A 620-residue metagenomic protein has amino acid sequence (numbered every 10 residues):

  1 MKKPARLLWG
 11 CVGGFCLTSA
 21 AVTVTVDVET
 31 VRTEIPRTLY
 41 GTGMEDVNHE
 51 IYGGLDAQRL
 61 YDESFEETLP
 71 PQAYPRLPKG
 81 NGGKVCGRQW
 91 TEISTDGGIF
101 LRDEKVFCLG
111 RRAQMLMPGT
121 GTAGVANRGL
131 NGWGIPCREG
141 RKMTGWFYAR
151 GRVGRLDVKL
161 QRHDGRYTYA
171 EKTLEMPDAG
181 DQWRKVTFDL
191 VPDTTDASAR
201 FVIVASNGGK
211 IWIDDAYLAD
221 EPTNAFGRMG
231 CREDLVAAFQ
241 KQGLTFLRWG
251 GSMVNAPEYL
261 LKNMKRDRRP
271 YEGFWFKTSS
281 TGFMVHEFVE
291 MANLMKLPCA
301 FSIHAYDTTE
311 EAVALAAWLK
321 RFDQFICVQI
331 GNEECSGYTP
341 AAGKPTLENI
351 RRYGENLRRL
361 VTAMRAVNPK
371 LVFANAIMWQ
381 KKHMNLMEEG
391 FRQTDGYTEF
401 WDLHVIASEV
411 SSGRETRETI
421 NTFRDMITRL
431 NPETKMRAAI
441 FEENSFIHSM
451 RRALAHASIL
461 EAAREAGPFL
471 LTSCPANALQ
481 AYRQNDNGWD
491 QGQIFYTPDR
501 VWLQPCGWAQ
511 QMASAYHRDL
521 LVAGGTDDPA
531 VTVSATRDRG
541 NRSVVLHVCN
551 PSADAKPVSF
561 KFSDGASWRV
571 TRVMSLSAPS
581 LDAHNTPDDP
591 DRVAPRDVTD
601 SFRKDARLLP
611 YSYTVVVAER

Functional and structural regions predicted by a protein language model:
L17, A21-T281, P298, S302 (+8 more regions): Extracellular and organelle-lumenal recognition/adhesion modules and their flexible linkers in secreted
T42, F147, G243, A292 (+5 more regions): Conserved, mostly hydrophobic/aromatic
D46-V47, M436-R542: Aromatic/acidic polysaccharide-binding cleft in carbohydrate-active enzymes
Y148-V153, V191-D193, A515, C549-P551 (+1 more regions): Solvent-exposed strand-to-loop "edge" motifs in beta-rich extracellular domains
L190-D193, S198-R200, T223-L244, F288-M291 (+4 more regions): An active-site-proximal structural segment forming one wall of the substrate-binding cleft that immediately precedes
A199-I203, G209-K210, A317, T346-L460 (+3 more regions): Noncatalytic carbohydrate-binding groove/subsite architecture in carbohydrate-active enzymes
A530-S567, V573-A578, Y611-V615: Carbohydrate-binding surface patches
A566-L608: Acidic, Ser/Thr/Pro-rich beta/coil linker or hinge segments at domain junctions
